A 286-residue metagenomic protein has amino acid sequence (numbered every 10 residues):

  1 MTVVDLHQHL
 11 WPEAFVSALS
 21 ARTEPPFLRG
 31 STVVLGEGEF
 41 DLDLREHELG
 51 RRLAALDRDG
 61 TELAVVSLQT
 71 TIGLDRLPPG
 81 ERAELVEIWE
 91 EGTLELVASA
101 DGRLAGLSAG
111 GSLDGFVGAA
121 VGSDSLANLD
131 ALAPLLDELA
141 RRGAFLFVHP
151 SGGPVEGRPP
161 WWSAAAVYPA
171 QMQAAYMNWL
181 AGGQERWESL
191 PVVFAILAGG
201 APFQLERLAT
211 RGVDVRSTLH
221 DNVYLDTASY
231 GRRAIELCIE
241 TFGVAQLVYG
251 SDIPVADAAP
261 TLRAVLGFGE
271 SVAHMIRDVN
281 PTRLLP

Functional and structural regions predicted by a protein language model:
M1-L6, P12-L63, E91-A98, G200-A201 (+4 more regions): Mid-to-C-terminal alpha-helical segments outside catalytic/metal-binding sites
V3, A64, L104-G106, L146 (+2 more regions): Hydrophobic/aromatic residues located in beta-strands of well-ordered beta-sheets within soluble catalytic
H9-E46, L77, A83, G153-P169 (+1 more regions): Active-site gating loops and adjacent loop-to-helix segments of metal-dependent hydrolytic enzymes
F27-G30, V34-L35, S112-S125: Long, low-complexity, intrinsically disordered polar/charged segments
D43, R52-L56, G60-L85, G92-L96 (+1 more regions): Short, well-structured secondary-structure segments
Q69, G110-S112, P150-P154, P254-V255: Short glycine-enriched loops at secondary-structure junctions
R82-W89, N128-P134: Charged helix-capping and loop-helix junction motifs
G115-V248: Catalytic pocket-lining loop regions of alpha/beta-barrel enzymes, especially the amidohydrolase/enolase/GH5 lineages
